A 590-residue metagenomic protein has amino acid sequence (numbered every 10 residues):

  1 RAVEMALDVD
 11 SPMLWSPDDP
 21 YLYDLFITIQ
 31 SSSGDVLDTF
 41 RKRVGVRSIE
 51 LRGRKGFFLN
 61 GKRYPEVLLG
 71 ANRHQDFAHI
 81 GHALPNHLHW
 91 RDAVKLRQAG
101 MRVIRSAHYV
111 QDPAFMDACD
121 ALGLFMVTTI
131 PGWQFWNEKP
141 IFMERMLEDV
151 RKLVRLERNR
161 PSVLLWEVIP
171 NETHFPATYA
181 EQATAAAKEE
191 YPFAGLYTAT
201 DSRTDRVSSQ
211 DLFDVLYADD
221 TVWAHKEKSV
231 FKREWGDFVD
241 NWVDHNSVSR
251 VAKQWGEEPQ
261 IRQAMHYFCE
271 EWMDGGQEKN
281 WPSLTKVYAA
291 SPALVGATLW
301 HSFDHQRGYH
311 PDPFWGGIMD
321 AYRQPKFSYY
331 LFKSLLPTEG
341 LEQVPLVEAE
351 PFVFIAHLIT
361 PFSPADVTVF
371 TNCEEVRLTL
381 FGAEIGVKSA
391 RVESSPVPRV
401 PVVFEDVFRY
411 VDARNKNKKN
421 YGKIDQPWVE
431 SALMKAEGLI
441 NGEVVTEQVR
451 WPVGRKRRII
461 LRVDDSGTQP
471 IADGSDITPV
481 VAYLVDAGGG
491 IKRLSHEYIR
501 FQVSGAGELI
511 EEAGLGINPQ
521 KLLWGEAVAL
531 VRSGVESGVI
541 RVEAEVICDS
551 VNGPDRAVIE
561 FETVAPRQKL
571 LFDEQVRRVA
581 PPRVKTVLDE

Functional and structural regions predicted by a protein language model:
R1-S106, D149, L164-L165, P345-E590: Secreted/periplasmic carbohydrate-active enzymes, especially glycoside hydrolases
T28, T39, T128-T129, T173 (+17 more regions): Residue-identity detector for threonine
F77-I80, G132, R155, L341: Conserved helix-loop functional segments at active or binding sites
W90-K95, V103-Y330, E348-H357, R391: Substrate-binding/catalytic cleft of secreted carbohydrate-active enzymes, primarily glycoside hydrolases
P337-V344: Surface-exposed loop/turn and intrinsically disordered segments
